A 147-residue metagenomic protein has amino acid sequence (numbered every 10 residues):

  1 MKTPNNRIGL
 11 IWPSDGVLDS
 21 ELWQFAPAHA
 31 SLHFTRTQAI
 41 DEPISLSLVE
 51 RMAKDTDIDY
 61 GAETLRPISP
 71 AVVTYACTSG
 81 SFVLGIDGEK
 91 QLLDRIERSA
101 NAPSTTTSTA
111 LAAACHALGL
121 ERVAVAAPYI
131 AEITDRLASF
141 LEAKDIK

Functional and structural regions predicted by a protein language model:
M1-Y60, A131-T134, A138-K147: N-terminal glycine-rich anion-binding loop in soluble enzyme alpha/beta folds
P4-N6, A28, S69, H116-G119: Residue-level preference for short coil/turn positions at secondary-structure junctions
I11-P13, A76, V125-A126: Short hydrophobic segments within beta-strands
D19, L93, L111: Generic structural marker for isolated residues within well-ordered, non-membrane alpha-helices of soluble domains
D41-I44, S81-G85, A114: Short active-site-adjacent helix-start/loop capping segments
I58-L65, T107-A113: Short, charged beta->alpha transition segments
A62-T105: Glycine/small-residue-rich loop that forms an oxyanion/phosphate-binding "nest" at active or ligand-binding sites
I96-K147: Conserved beta-alpha
